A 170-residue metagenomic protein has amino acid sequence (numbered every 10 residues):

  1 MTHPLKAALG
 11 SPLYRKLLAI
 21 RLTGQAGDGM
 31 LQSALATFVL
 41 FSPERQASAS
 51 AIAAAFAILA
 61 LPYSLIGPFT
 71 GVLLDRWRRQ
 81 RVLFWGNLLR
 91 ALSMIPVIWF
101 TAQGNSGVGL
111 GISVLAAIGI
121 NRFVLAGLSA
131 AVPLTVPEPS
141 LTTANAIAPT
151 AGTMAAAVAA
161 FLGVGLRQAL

Functional and structural regions predicted by a protein language model:
M1-L170: Alpha-helical transmembrane-bundle signature of multi-pass membrane transport and export proteins
